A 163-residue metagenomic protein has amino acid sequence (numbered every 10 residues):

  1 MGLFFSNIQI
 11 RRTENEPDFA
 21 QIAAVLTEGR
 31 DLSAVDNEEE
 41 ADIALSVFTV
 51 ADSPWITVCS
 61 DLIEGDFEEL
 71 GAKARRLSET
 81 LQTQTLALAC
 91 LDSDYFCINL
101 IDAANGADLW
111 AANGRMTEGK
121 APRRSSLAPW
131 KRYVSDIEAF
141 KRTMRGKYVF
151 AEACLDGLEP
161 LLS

Functional and structural regions predicted by a protein language model:
M1-D31: Short, extreme N-terminal segment that most often corresponds to the first beta-strand
N7-Q9, D18, S33-N37, S46 (+3 more regions): Intrinsic disorder and flexible coil segments
A23-T57: Short Gly/Thr-rich strand-loop-strand
D52-S163: Charged interaction segments
